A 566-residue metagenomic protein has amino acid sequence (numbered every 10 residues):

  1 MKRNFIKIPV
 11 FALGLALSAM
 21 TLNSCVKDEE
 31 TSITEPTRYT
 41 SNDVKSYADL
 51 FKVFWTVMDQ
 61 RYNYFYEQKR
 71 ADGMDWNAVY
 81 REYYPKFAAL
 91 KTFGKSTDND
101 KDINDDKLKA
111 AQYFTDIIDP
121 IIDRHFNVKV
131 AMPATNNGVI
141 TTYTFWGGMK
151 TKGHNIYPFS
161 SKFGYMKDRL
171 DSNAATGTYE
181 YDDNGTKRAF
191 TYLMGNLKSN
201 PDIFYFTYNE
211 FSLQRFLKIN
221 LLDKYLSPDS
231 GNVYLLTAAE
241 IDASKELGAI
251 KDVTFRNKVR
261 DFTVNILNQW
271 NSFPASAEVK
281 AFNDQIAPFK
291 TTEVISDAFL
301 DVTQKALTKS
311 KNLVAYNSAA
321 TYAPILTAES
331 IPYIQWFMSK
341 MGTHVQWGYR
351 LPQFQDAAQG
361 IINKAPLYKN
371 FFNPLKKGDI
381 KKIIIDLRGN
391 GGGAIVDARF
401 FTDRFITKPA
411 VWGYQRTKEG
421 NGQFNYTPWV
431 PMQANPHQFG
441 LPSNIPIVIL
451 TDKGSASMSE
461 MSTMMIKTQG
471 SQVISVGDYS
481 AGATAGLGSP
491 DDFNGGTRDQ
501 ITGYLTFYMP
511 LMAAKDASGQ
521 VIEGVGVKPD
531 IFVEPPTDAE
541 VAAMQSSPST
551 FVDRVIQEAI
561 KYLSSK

Functional and structural regions predicted by a protein language model:
M1-F11: Bacterial N-terminal signal peptides that target proteins for export
F11-A19: Hydrophobic helical h-region of N-terminal Sec-dependent signal peptides in bacterial secretory/periplasmic proteins
M20-S24: C-terminal motif of bacterial Sec signal peptides marking the signal peptidase cleavage site
V26-I384, G389-G391, V396-D397, T407 (+2 more regions): Flexible, low-complexity junctional segments that flank or bridge functional domains
I395-M544: Conserved acidic, small-residue-rich alpha-beta core segments centered on
V541-K566: Extended hydrophobic packing segments that form well-structured cores
